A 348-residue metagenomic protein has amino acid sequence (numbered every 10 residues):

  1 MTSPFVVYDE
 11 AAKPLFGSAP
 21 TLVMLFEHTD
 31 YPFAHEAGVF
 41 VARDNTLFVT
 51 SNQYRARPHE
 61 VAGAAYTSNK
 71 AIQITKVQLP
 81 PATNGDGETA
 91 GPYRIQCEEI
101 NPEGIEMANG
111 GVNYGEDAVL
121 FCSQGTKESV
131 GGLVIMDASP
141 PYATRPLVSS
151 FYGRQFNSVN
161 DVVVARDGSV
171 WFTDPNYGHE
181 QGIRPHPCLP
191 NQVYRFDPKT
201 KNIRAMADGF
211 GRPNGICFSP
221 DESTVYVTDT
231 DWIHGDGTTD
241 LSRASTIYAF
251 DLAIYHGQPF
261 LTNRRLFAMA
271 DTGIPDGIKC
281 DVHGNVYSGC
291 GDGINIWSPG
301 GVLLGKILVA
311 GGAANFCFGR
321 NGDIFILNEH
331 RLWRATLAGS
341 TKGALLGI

Functional and structural regions predicted by a protein language model:
T2-P32, G87-I100, F260-L266, I348: A short helix->beta-strand "capping" segment at the edge of beta-propeller domains
T2-Y8, V23-I72, G110: Beta-strand-rich domains and repeat architectures in extracellular enzymes and scaffolds, especially beta-propellers
T29-D44, E103-G125, F151-V170, Y177-G178 (+6 more regions): Beta-rich, blade/repeat-based domains predominating in secreted/periplasmic proteins but also intracellular
T50-N69, F121-T126, F172-C188, T228-S242 (+1 more regions): Short, conserved, GDST-rich strand-edge loop motifs in beta-rich repeat architectures
E60-G125, G131, L147-F151: Blade-loop segments of beta-propeller domains
E60-G63, K70-T75, G132-V134, N191-Y194 (+3 more regions): A short loop-to-beta-strand structural motif that recurs across blades of beta-propeller domains
V77-D86, M136-P140, A249-P259, L337-L345: Short loop/turn segments immediately following beta-strands, especially the blade-tip and inter-blade linker loops
N315-I348: Blade-level signature of beta-propeller repeat domains, shared across WD40, Kelch, NHL, RCC1 and BNR/Asp-box propellers
